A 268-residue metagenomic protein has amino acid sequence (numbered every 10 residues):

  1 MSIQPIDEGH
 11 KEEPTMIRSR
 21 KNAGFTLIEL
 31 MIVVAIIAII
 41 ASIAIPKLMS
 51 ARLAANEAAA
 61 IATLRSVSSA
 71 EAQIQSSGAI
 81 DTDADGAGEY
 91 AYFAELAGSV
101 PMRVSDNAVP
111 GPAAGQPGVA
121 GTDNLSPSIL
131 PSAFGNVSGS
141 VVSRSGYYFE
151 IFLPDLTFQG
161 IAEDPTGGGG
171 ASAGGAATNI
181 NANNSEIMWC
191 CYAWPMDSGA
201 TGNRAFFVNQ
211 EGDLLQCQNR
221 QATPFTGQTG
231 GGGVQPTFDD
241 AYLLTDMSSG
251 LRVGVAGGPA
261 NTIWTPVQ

Functional and structural regions predicted by a protein language model:
M1-F25: N-terminal leader/signal peptides at the extreme start of proteins
K21-L48: N-terminal single-pass transmembrane signal-anchor helix
K47-L64: Aliphatic-rich helix starts adjacent to a transmembrane/signal segment
S69-E211, V234, T245-R252, V267: Extracellular/periplasmic head regions of type IV pilus-like filament subunits
N209-Q235: A short, surface-exposed interaction/processing loop segment used at functional sites
G257-Q268: Short, low-complexity, Pro/Ser/Thr/Gly-rich segments in the mature regions of secreted, periplasmic
